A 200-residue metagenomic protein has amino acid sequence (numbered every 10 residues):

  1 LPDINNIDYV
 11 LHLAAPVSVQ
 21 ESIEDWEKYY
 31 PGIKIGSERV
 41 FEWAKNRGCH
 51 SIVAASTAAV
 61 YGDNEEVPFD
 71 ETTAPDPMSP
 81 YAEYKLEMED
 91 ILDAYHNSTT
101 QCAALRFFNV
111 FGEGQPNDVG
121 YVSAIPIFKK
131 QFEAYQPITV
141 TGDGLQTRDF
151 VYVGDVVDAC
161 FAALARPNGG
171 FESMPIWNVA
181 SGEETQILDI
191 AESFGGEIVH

Functional and structural regions predicted by a protein language model:
L1-G32: NAD(P)H-binding glycine-rich loop region in Rossmannoid oxidoreductase-like domains and their noncatalytic homologs
H12, E38-P80, A103: Conserved Rossmann-fold NAD(P)-dependent oxidoreductase catalytic core, especially the SDR/UDP-sugar
Q20-K28, D63-F69, P116-N117: Conserved catalytic-core motifs of eukaryotic protein kinase domains, centered on the activation segment
K28-Y30, K34, T73, M78-L86 (+3 more regions): Short-chain dehydrogenase/reductase
G36-A44, I91-L92, A159, A163: Hydrophobic positions on the long internal alpha-helix of Rossmann-like NAD(P)-dependent oxidoreductase domains
D63-E65, D76-A103, F108, K129-A134: Active-site Tyr-X1-5-Lys
M78, F108-V122, G142-G154: Glycine-rich "substrate-gating" loop/helix at the edge of Rossmann-like oxidoreductase active sites
E133-H200: C-terminal substrate-binding subdomain of Rossmann-fold SDR/epimerase-dehydratase oxidoreductases
